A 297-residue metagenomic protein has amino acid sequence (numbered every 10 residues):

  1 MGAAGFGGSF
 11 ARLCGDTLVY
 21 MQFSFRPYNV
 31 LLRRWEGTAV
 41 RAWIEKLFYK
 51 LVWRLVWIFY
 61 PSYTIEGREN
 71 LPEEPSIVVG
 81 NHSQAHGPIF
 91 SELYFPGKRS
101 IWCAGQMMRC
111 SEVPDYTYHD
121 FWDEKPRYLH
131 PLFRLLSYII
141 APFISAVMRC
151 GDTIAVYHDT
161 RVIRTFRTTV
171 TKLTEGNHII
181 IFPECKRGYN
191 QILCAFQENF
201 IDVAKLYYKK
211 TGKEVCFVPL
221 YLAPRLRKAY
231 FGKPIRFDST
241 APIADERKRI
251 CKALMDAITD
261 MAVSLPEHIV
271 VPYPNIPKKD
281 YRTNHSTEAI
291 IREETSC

Functional and structural regions predicted by a protein language model:
M1-L32: N-terminal amphipathic/basic-hydrophobic helices that include classical n-h-c signal peptides and signal-anchor
M21-Y60: N-terminal capping/interface segment
Q22-F25, L31-W35, H158-C297: Non-catalytic C-terminal accessory region of glycerolipid acyltransferases and related lyso-lipid remodeling enzymes
V52-P75: A short, well-structured juxtamembrane/interface segment
T64, Q84, I140, V162-F166 (+1 more regions): Amphipathic coiled-coil/heptad-repeat helices and related helical stalk/stem segments that mediate oligomerization
E73-H158: Catalytic core of membrane glycerolipid acyltransferases/transacylases, capturing the structured, soluble-facing
